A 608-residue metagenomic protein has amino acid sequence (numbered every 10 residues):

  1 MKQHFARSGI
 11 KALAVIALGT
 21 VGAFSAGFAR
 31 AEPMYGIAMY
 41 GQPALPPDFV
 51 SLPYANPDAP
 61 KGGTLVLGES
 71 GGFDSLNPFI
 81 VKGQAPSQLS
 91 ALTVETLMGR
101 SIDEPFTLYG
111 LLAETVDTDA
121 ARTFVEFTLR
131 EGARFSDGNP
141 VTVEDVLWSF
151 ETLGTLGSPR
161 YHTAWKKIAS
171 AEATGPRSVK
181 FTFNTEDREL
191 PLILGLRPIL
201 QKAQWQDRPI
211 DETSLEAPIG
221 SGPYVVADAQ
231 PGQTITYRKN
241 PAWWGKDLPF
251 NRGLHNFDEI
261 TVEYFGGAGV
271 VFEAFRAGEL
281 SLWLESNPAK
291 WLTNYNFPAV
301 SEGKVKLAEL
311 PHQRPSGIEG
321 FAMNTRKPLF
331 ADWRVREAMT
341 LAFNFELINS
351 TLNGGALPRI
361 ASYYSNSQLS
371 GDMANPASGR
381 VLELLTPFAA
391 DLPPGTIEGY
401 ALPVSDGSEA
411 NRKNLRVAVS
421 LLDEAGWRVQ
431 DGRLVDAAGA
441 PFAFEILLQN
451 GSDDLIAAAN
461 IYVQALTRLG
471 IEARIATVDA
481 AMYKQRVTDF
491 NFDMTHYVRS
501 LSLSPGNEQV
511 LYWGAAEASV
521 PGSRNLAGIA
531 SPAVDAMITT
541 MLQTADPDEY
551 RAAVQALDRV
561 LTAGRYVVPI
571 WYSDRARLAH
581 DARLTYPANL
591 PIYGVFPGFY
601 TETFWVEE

Functional and structural regions predicted by a protein language model:
A31-A121, W148-E151, A217-I219: N-terminal lobe/hinge region of extracytoplasmic solute-binding protein
G36, E69, Q84-Q88, L92 (+7 more regions): Detector for C-terminal structural segments
F49, L284, P394-V419, D423-L501: Ligand/substrate-recognition segments at binding pockets and active sites
A55-P60, I80-L89, T115-P159, T174 (+5 more regions): Aromatic- and charge-enriched surface segment that lines or borders ligand/interaction sites
V94-F106, E151, G195-T261, G266-E273 (+4 more regions): Gly/Pro-rich hinge or "lid" segments in bacterial periplasmic/extracellular proteins
T128, H162-Q206, S221-Q230, N375-D391: Surface-exposed binding/hinge segments that line and control ligand-binding clefts or catalytic entry sites
R130, E212, G245-N296, E337 (+3 more regions): Ligand-site clamp/hinge motif
S170-A171, A227-R238, E263-K327, R334-A338 (+4 more regions): Extracellular/periplasmic solute-recognition and catalytic clefts
